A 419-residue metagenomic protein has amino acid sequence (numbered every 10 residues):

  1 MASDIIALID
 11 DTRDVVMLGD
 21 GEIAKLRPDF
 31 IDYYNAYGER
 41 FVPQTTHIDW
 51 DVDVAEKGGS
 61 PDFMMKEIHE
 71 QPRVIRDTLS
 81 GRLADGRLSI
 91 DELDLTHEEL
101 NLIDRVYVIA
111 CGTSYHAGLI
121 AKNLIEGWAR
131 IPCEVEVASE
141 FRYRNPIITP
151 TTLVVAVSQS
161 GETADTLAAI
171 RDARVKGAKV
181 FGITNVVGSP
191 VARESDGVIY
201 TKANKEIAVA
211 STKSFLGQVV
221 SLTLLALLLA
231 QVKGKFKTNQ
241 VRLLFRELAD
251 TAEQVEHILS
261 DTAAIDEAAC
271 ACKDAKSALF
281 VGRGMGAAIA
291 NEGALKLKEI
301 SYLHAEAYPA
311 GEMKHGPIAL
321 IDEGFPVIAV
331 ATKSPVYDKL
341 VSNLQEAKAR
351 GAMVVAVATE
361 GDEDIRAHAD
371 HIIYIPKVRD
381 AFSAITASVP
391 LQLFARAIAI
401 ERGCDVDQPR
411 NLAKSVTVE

Functional and structural regions predicted by a protein language model:
M1-N101, S114, N123, G127-W128 (+9 more regions): N-terminal segments that mediate ammonia production and transfer in glutamine-dependent amidotransferase systems
A2, M17, I23-K25, D32-Y34 (+15 more regions): Structured core elements
D10-D11, R144-N145, A208-T212, P317 (+2 more regions): Short, charged, surface-exposed secondary-structure boundary motifs
D14, D20-E22, D29-I31, T46 (+17 more regions): Structural beta-strand/beta-sheet cores of well-ordered domains, especially the beta-sheet scaffolds that support
G38, M353, R366-H368, V378-E419: Generic C-terminus detector
Q71-I75, L79-Y107, V187, G197-P326 (+1 more regions): Active-site phosphate/pyrophosphate-binding segments
N101-D250, V330-Y374, F394: Glycine-rich phosphate-binding loops that contact phosphosugars or nucleotide phosphates
G112-H116, T212-V219, G284, A288 (+1 more regions): Short, conserved micro-motifs enriched in small and acidic residues
